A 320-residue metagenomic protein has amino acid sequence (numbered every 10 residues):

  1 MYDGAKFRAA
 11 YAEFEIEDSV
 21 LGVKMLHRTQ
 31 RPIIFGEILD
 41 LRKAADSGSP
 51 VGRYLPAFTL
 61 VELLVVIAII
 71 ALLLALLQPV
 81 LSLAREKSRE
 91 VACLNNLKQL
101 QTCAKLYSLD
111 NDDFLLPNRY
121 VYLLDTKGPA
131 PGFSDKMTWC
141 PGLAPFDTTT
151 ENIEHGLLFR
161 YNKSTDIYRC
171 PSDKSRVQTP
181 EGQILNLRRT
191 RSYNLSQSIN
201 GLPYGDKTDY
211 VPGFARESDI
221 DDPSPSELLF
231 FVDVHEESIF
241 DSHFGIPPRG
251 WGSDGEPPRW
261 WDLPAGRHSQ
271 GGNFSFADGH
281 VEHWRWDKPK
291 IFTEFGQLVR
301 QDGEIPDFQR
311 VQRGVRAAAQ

Functional and structural regions predicted by a protein language model:
M1-F58: N-terminal leader/signal peptides at the extreme start of proteins
S19-G22, P50, L60, L64 (+4 more regions): Detector for intrinsically disordered, low-structure N-terminal pre-sequences
V23-L26, L74, N95: A composition/secondary-structure signal for short, hydrophobic, low-basic-content segments with alpha-helix propensity
G52-R85: N-terminal single-pass transmembrane signal-anchor helix
A68-L73, R89, D112, G271: Conserved acidic
V80-L97: Aliphatic-rich helix starts adjacent to a transmembrane/signal segment
C93-L94, K98-Q320: Short, well-structured segments within or immediately adjacent to enzyme catalytic domains that line ligand-binding
